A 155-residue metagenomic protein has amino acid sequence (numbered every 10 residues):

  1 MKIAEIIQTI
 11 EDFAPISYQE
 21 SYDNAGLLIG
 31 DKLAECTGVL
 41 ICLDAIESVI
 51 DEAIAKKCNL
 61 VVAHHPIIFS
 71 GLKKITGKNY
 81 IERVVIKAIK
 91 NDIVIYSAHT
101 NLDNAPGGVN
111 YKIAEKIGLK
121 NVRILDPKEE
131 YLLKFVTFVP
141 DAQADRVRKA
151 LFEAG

Functional and structural regions predicted by a protein language model:
M1-G155: Hydrophobic structural segments
